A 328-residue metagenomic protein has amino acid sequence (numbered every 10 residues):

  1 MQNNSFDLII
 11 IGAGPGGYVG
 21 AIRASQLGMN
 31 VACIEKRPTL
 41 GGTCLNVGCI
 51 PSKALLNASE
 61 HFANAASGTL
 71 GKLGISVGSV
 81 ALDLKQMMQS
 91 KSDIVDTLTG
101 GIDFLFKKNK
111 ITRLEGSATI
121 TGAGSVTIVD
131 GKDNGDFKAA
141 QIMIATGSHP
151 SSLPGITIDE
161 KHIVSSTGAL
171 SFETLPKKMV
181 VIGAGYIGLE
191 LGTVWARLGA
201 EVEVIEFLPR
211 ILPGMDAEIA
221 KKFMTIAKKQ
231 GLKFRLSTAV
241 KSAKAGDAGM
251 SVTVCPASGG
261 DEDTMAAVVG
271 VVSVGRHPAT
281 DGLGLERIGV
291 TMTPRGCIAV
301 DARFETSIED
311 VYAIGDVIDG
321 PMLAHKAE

Functional and structural regions predicted by a protein language model:
Q2-F6, I22-L175, L208-L212, E218-I219 (+6 more regions): Glycine-rich flavin
Q2-G14, L175-G185: Beta1/beta-strand and adjacent pyrophosphate-binding region of the FAD-binding site in flavoprotein oxidoreductases
L8-C33, G188-A196: N-terminal Rossmann-like FAD-binding beta1-loop-alpha1 element of flavoenzymes
I9-I11, A118, F137-G147, V181-I182 (+2 more regions): Short hydrophobic core segments
G28, G199-E201, G231: Glycine-centered short loops/turns at secondary-structure junctions
D159-L175, M265-E328: FAD-site-proximal beta/loop scaffold in flavoenzymes
E173-F207, G214-M215: Rossmann-like NAD(P)H-binding beta-loop-alpha module
